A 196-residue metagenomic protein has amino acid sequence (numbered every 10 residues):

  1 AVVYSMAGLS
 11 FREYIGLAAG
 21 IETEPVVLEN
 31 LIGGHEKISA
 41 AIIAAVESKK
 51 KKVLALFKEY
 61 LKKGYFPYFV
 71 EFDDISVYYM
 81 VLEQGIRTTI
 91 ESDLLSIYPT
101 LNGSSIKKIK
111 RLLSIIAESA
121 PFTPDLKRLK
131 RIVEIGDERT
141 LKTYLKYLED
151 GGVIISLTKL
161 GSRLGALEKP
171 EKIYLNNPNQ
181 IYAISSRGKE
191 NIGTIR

Functional and structural regions predicted by a protein language model:
A1-I109: Interdomain motor-coupling "hinge/lid" segment immediately C-terminal to the ATP-binding subdomain of NTP-driven enzymes
V70-R196: Accessory nucleic acid-recognition modules appended to NTPase machines
